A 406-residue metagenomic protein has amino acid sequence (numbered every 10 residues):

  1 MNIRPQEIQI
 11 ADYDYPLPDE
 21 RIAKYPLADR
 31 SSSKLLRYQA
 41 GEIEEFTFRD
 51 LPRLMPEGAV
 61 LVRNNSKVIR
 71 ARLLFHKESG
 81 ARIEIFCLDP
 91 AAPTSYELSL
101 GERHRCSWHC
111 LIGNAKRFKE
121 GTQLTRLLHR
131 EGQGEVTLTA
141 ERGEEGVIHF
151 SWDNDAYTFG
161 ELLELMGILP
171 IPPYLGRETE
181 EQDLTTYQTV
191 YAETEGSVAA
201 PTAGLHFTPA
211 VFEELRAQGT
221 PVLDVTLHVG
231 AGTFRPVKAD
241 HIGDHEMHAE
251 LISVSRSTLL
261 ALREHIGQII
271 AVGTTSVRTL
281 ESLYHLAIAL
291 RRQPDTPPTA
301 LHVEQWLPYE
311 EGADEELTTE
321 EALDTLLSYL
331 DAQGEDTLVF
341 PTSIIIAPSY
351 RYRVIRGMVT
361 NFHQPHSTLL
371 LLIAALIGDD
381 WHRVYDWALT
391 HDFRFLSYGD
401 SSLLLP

Functional and structural regions predicted by a protein language model:
M1-P406: Surface-exposed, charge/polar-rich loops and edge strands
